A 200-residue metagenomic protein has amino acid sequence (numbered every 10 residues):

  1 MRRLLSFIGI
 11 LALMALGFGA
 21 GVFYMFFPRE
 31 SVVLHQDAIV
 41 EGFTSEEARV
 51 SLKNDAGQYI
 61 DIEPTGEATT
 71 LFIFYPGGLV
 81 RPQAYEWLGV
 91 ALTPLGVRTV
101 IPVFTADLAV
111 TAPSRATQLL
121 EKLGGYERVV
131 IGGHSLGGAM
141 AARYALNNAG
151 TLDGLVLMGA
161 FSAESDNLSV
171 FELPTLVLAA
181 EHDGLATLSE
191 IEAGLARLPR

Functional and structural regions predicted by a protein language model:
R2-Y59: An N-terminal hydrophobic leader/cap segment in hydrolases
A68-G77: Short beta-strand element of the alpha/beta-hydrolase
G89-A109: Conserved alpha/beta-hydrolase
F104, L157-E164, A180-H182: Active-site nucleophile loop of the alpha/beta-hydrolase fold
G132-A141: Gly/Ala-rich beta-loop-alpha elbow adjacent to hydrolase catalytic centers
F171, V177-A179: Short beta-strand/loop motif that positions the catalytic acidic residue of the alpha/beta-hydrolase fold
A179-R200: Active-site-adjacent alpha-helix of alpha/beta-hydrolase-fold enzymes
